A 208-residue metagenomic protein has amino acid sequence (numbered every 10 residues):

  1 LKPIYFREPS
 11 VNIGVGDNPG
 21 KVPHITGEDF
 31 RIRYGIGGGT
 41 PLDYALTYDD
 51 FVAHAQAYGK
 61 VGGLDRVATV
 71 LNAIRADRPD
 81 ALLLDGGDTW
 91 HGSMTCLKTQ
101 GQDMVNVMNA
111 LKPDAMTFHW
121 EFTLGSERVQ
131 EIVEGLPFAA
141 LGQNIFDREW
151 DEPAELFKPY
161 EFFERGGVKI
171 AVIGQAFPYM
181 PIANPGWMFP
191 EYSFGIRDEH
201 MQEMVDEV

Functional and structural regions predicted by a protein language model:
L1-V208: Acidic, metal/ion-coordinating pockets
